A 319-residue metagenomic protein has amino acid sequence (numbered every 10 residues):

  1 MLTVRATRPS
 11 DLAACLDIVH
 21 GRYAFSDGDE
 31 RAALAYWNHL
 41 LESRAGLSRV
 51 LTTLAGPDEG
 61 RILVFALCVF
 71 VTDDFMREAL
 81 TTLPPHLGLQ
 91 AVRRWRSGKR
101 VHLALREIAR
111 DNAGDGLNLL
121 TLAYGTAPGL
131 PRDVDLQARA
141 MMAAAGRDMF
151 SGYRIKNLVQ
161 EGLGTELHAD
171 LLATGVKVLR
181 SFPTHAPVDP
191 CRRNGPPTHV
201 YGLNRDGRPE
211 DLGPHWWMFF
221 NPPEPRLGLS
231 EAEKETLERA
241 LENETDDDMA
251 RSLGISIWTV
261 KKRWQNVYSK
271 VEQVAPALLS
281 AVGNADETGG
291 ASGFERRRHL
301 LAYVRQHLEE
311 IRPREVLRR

Functional and structural regions predicted by a protein language model:
M1-D17, G28: A short beta-loop-alpha structural element at the N-terminal edge of CoA-dependent acyl/N-acetyltransferase catalytic
D27-E59, L67: Active-site rim helix/loop that mediates acceptor-substrate recognition in acyltransferases
A33, W95-H102, A109-D115, A123-E231 (+2 more regions): Linker/hinge segments immediately adjacent to helix-turn-helix/homeobox DNA-binding domains
V64-C68, Y124: Conserved GNAT-family N-acetyltransferase fold
V69-L120: Conserved acyl-donor/pantetheine-binding loop and adjacent beta-alpha core of acyl/acetyltransferases and related
E233-A240, M249: Short alpha-helical "packing" element that flanks the helix-turn-helix/winged-helix DNA-binding module
L237-E244, V304: Short helix-to-turn junction characteristic of helix-turn-helix DNA-binding domains, especially the helix
T245-E295: Recognition helix of helix-turn-helix DNA-binding domains
